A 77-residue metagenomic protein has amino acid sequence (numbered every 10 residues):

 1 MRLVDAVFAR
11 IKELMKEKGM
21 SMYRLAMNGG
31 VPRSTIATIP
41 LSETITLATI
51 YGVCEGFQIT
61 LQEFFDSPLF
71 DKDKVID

Functional and structural regions predicted by a protein language model:
M1, E13, T38, F65-D77: Short, charged recognition helix plus adjacent turn of helix-turn-helix-like nucleic-acid-binding domains
M1-S21: A short, Lys/Arg-rich alpha-helix, primarily the initiator
L25-A26: Short alpha-helical "recognition helix" segments of helix-turn-helix
G30-I45: Recognition helix of helix-turn-helix/homeodomain-like DNA-binding domains that insert into the DNA major groove
T49-E63: DNA major-groove recognition helix of helix-turn-helix/homeodomain DNA-binding modules
